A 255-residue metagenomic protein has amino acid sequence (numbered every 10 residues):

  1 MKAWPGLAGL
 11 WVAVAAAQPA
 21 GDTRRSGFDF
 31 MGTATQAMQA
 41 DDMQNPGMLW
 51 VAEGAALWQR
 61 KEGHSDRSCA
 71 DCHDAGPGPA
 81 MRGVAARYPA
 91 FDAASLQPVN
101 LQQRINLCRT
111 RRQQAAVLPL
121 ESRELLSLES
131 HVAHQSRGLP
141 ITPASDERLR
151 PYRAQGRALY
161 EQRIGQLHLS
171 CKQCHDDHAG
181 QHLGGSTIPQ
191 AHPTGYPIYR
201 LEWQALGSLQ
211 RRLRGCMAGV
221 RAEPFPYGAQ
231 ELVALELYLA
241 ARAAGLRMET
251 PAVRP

Functional and structural regions predicted by a protein language model:
K2-L7, W11-V51, G78-P79, P89-A154 (+4 more regions): Post-cleavage N-terminal segment of exported redox proteins
D42-A75: N-terminal, post-signal-peptide region of Sec/Tat-exported proteins
W58, L159-Y160: Conserved short C-terminal alpha-helix that flanks the catalytic cleft of nucleotide-sugar-dependent
K61-E62, R163-G165: Short coil/turn linking the two alpha-helices of tandem helical-hairpin repeats
D66-P77, L128, G156, Q166-H178 (+2 more regions): The canonical Cys-X-X-Cys-His
A80-R87, L183-P189: Short cysteine/histidine-rich zinc-coordinating motifs and their immediately flanking basic loops
K172-Y199, L206: An amphipathic alpha-helical core segment
Y227: Cys-dependent condensing catalytic cores that perform Claisen condensation/acyl-transfer in fatty-acid/polyketide
